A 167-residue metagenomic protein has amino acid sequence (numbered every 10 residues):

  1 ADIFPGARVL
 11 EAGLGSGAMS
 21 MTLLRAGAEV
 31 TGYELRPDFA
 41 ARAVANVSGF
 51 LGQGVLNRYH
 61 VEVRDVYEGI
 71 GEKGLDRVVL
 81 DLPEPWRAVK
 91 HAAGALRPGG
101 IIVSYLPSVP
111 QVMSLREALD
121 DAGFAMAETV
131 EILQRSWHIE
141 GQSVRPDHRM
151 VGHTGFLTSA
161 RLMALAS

Functional and structural regions predicted by a protein language model:
A1-F4, I70, G94-A95: Glycine-rich helix-loop-beta junction characteristic of Rossmann-like nucleotide cofactor-binding loops
A1-P5, S48, Q142-R145, R149: Class I SAM-dependent transferase core
F4-G15: Conserved class I S-adenosyl-L-methionine
S16-G27, G94: Conserved SAM-binding loop of SAM-dependent methyltransferases across substrates and taxa, primarily the Class I
A28-Y33, I102: Short beta-strand element of Class I
Y33-P85: S-adenosyl-L-methionine
W86-F156: C-terminal substrate-binding/active-site "lid" region of AdoMet-derived donor-dependent transferases
A160-S167: C-terminal lobe and adjacent flexible extensions of AdoMet/dcAdoMet transferase-like proteins
